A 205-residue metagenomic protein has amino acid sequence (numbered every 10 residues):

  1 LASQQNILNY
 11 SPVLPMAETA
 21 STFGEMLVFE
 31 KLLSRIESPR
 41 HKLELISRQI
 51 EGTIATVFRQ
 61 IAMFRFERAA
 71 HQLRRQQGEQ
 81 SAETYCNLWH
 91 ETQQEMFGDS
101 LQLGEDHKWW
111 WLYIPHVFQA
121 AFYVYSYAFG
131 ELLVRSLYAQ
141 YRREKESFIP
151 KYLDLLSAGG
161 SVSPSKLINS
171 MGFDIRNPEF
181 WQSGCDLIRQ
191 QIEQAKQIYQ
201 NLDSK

Functional and structural regions predicted by a protein language model:
L1-T22: Post-HEXXH active-site segment of zinc metalloproteases
Q4, Q49, E105-D106: Short amphipathic alpha-helical surface micro-motifs
N6-Y10, R48, H116-Q119: A short, mixed-charge helix-start or loop-turn motif at secondary-structure junctions
F23-R40, I54-K205: C-terminal, non-catalytic "cap/extension" segments appended to globular domains
K42-I50: Membrane-interface segments at loop-to-transmembrane junctions
